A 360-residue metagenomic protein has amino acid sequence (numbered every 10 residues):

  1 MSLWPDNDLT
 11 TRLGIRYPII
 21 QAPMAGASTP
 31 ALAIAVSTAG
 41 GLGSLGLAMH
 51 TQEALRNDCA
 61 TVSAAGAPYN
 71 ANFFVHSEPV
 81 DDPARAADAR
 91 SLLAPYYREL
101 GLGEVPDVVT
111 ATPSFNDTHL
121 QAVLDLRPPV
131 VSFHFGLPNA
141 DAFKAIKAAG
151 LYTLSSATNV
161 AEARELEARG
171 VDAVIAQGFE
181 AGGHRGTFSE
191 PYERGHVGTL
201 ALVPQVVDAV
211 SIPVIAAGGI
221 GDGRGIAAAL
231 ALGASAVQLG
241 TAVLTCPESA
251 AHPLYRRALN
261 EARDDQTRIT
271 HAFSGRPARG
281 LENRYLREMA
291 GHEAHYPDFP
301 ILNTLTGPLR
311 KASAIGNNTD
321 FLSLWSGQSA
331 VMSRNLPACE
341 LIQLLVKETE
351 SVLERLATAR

Functional and structural regions predicted by a protein language model:
M1-A209, L345: Active-site entrance/lid segments in N-terminal catalytic domains of soluble metabolic enzymes
Y96, H184-S189, E193-I215, I220-R360: Conserved active-site-proximal phosphate/metal-binding subdomains
